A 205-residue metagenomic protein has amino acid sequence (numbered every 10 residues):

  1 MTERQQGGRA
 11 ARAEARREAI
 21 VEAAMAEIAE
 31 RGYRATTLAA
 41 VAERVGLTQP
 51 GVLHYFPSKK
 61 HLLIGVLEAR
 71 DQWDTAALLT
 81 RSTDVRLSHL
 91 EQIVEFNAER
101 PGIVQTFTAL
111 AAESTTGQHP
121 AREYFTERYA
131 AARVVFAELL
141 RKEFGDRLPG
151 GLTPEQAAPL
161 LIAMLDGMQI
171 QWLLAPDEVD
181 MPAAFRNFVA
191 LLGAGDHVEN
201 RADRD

Functional and structural regions predicted by a protein language model:
M1-A15, R147, E199-D205: N-terminal intrinsically disordered/low-complexity leader segments
A13-A24, V41, V66-R70, D74 (+1 more regions): Generic hydrophobic, amphipathic alpha-helix propensity
R16-A19, A23-H61: Helix-turn-helix
F56, L110-G117: Short helix-capping/turn signature of helix-turn-helix
G65, A76-V104, P154-L161: Hydrophobic alpha-helical connector segments
A76-T83, R100-G102, H119-G145: Amphipathic alpha-helical packing segments from all-alpha helical-bundle domains
Q118-E127, F144-L192, D196-D205: Hydrophobic/aromatic-rich alpha-helical bundle segments in the mid-to-C-terminal region
